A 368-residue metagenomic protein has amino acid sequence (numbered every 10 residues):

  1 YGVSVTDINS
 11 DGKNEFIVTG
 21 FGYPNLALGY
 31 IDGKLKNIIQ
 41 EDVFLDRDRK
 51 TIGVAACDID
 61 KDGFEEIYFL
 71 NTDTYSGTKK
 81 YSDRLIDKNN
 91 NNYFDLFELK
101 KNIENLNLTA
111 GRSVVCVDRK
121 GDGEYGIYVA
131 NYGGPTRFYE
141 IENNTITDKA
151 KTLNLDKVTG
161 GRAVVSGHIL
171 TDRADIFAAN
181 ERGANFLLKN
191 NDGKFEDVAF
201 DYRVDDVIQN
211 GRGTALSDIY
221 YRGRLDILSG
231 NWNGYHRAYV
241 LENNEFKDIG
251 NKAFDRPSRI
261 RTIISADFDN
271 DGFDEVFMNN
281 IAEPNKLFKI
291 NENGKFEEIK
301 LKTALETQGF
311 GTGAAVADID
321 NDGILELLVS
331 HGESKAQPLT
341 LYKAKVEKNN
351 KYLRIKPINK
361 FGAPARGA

Functional and structural regions predicted by a protein language model:
Y1-S10, K50-K61, G111-G121, G161-D175 (+4 more regions): Beta-propeller blade termini
S10-T19, K61-L70, G121-A130, T171-A179 (+3 more regions): Acidic/hydrophobic-patterned starts of short beta strands in beta-sheet-rich repeat architectures
I17-V18, F44-L45, D73-K79, N105 (+6 more regions): Short consensus segments that form the blades of beta-propeller domains, in both extracellular/periplasmic
Y23, K50-A55, Y81, A110-R112 (+9 more regions): Beta-rich catalytic cores
P24-I38, K79-E98, P135-K149, A184-V198 (+3 more regions): Beta-propeller blade repeat segments, especially FG-GAP/WD-type strand-to-loop junctions in 6- to 7-bladed propeller
I38-R49, L96-L108, K149-T159, V198-I208 (+3 more regions): Short loop/turn motifs that recur once per blade in beta-propeller domains
D48-G53, T72, T78-R119, T152-L155: Asp-box/WD-like beta-propeller blade repeats and closely related beta-sheet repeat scaffolds
T145, E242-F246, K295-G311, D320-A368: Gly/Ser/Thr/Pro-enriched helix-cap/hinge segments flanking short amphipathic alpha-helices
